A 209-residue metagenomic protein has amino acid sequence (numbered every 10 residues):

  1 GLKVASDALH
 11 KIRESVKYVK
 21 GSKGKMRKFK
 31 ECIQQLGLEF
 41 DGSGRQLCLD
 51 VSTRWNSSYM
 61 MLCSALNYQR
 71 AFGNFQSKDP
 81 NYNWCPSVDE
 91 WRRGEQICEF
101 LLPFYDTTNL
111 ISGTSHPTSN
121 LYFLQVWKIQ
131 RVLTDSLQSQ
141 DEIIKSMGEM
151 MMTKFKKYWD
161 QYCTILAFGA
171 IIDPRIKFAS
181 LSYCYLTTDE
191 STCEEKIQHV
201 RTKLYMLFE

Functional and structural regions predicted by a protein language model:
G1-G73, M147-E149: Surface-exposed, charged/polar loop-rich segments that form substrate/cofactor-binding or regulatory interfaces
F72-E209: Extended, C-terminal/distal alpha-helical "rod" segments
